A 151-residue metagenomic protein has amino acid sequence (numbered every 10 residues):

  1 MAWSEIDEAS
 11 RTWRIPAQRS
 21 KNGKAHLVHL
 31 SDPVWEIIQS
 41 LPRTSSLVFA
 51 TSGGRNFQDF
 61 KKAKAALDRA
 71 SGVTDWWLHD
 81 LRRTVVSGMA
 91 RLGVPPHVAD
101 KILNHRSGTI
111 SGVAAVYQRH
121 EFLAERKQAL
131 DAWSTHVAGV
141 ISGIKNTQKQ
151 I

Functional and structural regions predicted by a protein language model:
M1-S40, H105-A115: Conserved tyrosine-mediated DNA breakage-rejoining catalytic core shared by Y-recombinases
A2, V85, L103, Y117-E121: A general structural motif at alpha-helix termini
S10, R19, H29-T74, V85 (+1 more regions): Active-site/catalytic core of tyrosine-dependent DNA strand-transfer enzymes
S20-K21, V34, S40-S45, T51-R55 (+2 more regions): C-terminal secondary-structure termini that scaffold catalytic or DNA-interacting sites
K64, G93, R106-S107, V137 (+1 more regions): A generic secondary-structure signal for well-formed alpha-helical elements
L78-H79, F122: Residue-level marker of regulatory loop/turn positions in helix-turn-helix DNA-binding domains and in histidine
D80-R106: C-terminal catalytic core of tyrosine-transesterase DNA break-rejoin enzymes
